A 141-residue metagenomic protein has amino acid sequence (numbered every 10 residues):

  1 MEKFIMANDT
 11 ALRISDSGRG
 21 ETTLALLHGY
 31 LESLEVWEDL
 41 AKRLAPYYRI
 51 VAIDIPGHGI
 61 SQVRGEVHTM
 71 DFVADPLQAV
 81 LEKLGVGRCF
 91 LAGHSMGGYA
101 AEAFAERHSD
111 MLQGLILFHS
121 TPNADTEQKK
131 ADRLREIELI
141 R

Functional and structural regions predicted by a protein language model:
E2, I116-R141: Helical cap/lid subdomains and adjacent loops of hydrolase enzymes that gate the active-site channel and determine
I5-S17, D39-A45, V51-A92, A103-R107: Active-site loop/oxyanion-hole signature of alpha/beta-hydrolase fold enzymes
E21, G29-E32, S95: Active-site glycine-rich loops that stabilize anionic/oxyanionic intermediates across multiple enzyme folds
G29-D39, I50: Serine-hydrolase catalytic-loop signature spanning alpha/beta hydrolases and amidase-signature enzymes
L31, I55-G59, P122: Alpha/beta-hydrolase active-site loop signature
V86-T126: Conserved hydrolase catalytic core segment
